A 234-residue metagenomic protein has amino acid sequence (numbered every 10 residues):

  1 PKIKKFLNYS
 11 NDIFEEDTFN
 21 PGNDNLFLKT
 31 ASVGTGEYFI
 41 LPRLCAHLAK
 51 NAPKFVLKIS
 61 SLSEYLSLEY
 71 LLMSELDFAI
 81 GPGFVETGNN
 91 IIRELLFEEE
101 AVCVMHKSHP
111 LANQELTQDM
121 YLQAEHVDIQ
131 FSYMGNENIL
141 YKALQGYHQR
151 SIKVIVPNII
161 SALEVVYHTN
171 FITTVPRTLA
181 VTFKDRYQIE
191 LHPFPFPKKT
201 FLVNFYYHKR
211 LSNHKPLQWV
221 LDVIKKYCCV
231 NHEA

Functional and structural regions predicted by a protein language model:
P1-Y9: Basic, amphipathic "hinge/linker" alpha-helix immediately C-terminal to the N-terminal HTH DNA-binding motif
N8-K29, A49-K50, N89-R93: Short helix-loop hinge/linker segments at domain boundaries
P21-G22, I91-H126, R210: Flexible hinge/capping segments at coil-to-helix
D24-T87, V156: Central regulatory/effector-binding core of bacterial HTH transcription factors
F27-V33, A79, V104, V127 (+2 more regions): Short, well-ordered beta-strand segments
F39, P82, L111-Q118, A124-Y147 (+4 more regions): Secondary-structure junction motif
S63-L76, P82, S132-E190: Hydrophobic hinge/microswitch elements
G88-E94, E98-E99, S161-K209: Beta-alpha-beta core module
